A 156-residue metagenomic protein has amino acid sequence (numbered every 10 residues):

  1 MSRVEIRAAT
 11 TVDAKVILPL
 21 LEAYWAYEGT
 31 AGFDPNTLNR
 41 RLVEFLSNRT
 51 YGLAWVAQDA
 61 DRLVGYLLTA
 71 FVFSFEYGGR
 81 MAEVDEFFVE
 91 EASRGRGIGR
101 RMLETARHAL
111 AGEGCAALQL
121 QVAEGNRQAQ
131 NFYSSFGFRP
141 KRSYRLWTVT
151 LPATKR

Functional and structural regions predicted by a protein language model:
M1-E5, A153-R156: Short, low-complexity, intrinsically disordered N-terminal peptides in bacterial proteins
V4, A8-K15, P19-G79, D85 (+5 more regions): Acetyl-CoA-dependent GNAT
A9, F87-V89, V122: Hydrophobic adenine-recognition pocket in adenosine-nucleotide-binding enzymes
F75, S134-G137: Short proline/glycine-enriched turn/loop segments at secondary-structure junctions
V89, G95-H108, N131, S135: Conserved acetyl-CoA-binding loop-helix of GNAT-fold acetyltransferases
A111-Q121: Conserved GNAT acetyl-CoA-binding A-motif
L120-A129, T148-P152: Conserved beta-strand-loop-alpha-helix junction that forms the acyl-donor binding cleft
